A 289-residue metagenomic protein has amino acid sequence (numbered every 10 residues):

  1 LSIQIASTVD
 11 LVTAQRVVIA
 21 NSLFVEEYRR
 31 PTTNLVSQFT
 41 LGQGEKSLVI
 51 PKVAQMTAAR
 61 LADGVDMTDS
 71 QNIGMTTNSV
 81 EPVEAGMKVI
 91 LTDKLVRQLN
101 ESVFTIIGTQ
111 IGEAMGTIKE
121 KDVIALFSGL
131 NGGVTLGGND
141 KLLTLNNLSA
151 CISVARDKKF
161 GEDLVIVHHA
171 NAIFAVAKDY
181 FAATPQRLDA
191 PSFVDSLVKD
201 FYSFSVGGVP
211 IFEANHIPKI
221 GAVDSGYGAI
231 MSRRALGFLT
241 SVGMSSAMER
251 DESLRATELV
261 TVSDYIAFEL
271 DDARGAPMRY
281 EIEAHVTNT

Functional and structural regions predicted by a protein language model:
L1-M75, L236: N-terminal "assembly arms/tails" that initiate or stabilize quaternary assembly in self-assembling proteins
Q38-F39, T77, I152-D157, K199-D200 (+1 more regions): A generic local secondary-structure boundary/capping motif
G44, N146-S241: Extended oligomerization regions of viral-like shell subunits
A58-L61, L99-N100, A175-K178, F268-L270: Short helix/loop capping segments that flank catalytic or ligand/cofactor-binding pockets
T76-Q98: Short acidic, glycine/tyrosine-flanked loop/strand segments centered on an H-E-D-like triad
T92-F160, P277-T289: Alpha-helical scaffold segments that mediate packing/assembly in large oligomeric complexes
D93, H168-A170, S263: Short, structured patches in soluble enzyme cores that scaffold and shape functional sites
G243-T289: Extended, compositionally biased alpha-helical segments that mediate assembly or anchoring
